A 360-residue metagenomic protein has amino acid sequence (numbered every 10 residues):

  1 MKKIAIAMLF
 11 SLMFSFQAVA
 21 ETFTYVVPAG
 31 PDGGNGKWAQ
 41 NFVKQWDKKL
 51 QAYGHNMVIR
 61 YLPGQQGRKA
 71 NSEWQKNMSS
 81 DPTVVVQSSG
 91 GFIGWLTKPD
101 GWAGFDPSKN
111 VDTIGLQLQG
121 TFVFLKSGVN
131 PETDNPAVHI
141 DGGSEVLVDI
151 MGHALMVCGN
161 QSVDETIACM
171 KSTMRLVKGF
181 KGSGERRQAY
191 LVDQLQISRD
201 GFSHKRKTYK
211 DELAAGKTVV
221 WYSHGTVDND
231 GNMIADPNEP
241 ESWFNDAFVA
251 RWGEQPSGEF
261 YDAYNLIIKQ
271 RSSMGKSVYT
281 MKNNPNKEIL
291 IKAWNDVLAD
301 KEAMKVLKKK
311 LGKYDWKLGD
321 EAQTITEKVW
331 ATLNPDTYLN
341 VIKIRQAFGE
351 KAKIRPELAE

Functional and structural regions predicted by a protein language model:
M1-I4: Positively charged n-region of N-terminal signal peptides that target proteins for export
A7-S15: Bacterial N-terminal signal peptides
A20-N110, S144-V148, G159-K210, K301 (+3 more regions): N-terminal (or domain-start) structured segment
T22-T24, G120, P136-V138, S273-S277: Short, solvent-exposed beta-strand edge segments and adjacent coil->beta transition regions
P107-V148, C158-Q161: A conserved helix-loop-strand patch within extracytoplasmic ligand-binding domains of the periplasmic binding
Q119, Y209-L298, A347-E360: C-terminal lobe and pocket-closing loops of periplasmic/extracytoplasmic Venus-flytrap solute-binding proteins
H153-V157: Short active-site loop/helix that positions an aromatic residue
K269-D336: Secondary-structure end/capping motifs
